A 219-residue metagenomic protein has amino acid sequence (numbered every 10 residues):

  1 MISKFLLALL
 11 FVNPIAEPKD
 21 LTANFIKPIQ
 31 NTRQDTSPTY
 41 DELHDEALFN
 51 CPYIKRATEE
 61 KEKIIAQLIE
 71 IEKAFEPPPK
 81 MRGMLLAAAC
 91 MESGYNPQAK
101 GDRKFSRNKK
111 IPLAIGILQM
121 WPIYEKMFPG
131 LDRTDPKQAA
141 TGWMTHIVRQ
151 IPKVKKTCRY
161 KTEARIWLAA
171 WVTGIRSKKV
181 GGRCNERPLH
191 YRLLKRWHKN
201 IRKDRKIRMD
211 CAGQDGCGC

Functional and structural regions predicted by a protein language model:
M1-A8: Sec-dependent signal peptide recognition, specifically the positively charged N-region followed immediately by
E17-K19: Boundary of Sec targeting at the N-terminus
T22-C219: Catalytic glycan-binding domains that act on GlcNAc-containing polysaccharides
